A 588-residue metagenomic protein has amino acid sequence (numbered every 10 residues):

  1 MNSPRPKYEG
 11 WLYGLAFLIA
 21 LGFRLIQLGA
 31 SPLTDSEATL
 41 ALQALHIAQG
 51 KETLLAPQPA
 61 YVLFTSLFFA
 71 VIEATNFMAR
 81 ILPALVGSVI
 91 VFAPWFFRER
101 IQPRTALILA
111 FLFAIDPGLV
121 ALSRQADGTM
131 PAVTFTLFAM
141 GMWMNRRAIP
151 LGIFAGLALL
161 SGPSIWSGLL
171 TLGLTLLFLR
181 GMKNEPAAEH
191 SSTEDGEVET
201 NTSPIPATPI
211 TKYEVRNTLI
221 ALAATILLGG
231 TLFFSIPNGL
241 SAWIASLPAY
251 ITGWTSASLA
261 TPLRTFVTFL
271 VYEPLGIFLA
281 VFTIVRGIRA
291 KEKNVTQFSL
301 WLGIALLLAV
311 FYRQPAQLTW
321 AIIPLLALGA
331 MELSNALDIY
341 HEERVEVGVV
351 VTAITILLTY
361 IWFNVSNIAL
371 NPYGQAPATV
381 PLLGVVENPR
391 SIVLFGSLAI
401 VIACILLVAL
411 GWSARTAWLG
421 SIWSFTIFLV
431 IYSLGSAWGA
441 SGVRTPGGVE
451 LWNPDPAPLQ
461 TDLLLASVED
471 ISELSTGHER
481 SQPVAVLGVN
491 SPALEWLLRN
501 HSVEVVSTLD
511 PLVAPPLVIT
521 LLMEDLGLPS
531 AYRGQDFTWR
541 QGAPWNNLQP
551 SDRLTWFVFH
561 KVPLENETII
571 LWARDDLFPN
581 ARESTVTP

Functional and structural regions predicted by a protein language model:
N2-P4, I47, E99-R104, T136-P150 (+5 more regions): Membrane-interface transmembrane helices that cradle and orient dolichyl/undecaprenyl
A20-L21, L109-A110, F138-M142, I149-P163 (+1 more regions): Membrane-interface alpha helices of multi-pass inner-membrane proteins
F23, T39-K51, L63, L67 (+9 more regions): Transmembrane-lumen/periplasm boundary regions of multi-pass, lipid-linked membrane glycan transferases
D35, G118-T129, S164: Short acidic/glycine- and proline-prone juxtamembrane loop motifs at membrane-interface regions of multi-pass membrane
L45-A48, V89-A93, F111-I115, P131-F154 (+1 more regions): Specific aromatic-rich, kink-prone transmembrane helix
F64-L85, G118: Juxtamembrane segments of multi-pass membrane glycosylation machinery that transfer sugars from lipid-linked donors
I81-I101, T105: Transmembrane-helix motifs of polytopic, lipid-linked glycan transferases
S433-T445, N453-L512, L517-T520: Short periplasmic/luminal acceptor-recognition loop of GT-C membrane glycosyltransferases, typified by
